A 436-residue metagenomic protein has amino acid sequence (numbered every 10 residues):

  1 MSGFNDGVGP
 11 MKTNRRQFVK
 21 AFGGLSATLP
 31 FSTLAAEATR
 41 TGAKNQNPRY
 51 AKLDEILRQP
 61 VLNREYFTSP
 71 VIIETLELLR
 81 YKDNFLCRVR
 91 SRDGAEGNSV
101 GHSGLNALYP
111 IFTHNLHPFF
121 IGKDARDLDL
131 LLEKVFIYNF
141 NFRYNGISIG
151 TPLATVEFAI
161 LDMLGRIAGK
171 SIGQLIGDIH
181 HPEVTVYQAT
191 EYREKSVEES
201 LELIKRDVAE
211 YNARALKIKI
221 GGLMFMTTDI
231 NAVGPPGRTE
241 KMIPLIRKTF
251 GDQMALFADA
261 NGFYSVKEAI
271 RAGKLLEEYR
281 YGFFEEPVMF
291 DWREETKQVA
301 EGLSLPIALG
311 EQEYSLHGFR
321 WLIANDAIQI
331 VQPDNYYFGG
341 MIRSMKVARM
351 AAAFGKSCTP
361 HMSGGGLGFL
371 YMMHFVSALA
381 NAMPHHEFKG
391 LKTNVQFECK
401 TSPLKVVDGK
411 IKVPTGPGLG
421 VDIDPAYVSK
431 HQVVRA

Functional and structural regions predicted by a protein language model:
N5-S26: N-terminal secretory signal peptides and thylakoid transit peptides that target proteins across membranes
S32-L79, E96: C-terminal segment of N-terminal export signals and the immediately downstream linker at the start of the mature
Y50, E96-A168: Metal- or metallocofactor-binding catalytic centers and their adjacent structured scaffolds across diverse enzyme
F85-D93: Short beta-strand elements
G94, V156, G169, D259 (+5 more regions): Conserved, mostly hydrophobic/aromatic
P118, K123, L130, K134 (+5 more regions): Shared catalytic-loop signature of beta/alpha-barrel
E157-K195: Glycine-rich, aromatic-flanked loop segments that form ligand/cofactor-binding clefts across common enzyme folds
E183-Q298: Metal-dependent enolase-superfamily TIM-barrel catalytic cores that perform enediolate-based chemistry
